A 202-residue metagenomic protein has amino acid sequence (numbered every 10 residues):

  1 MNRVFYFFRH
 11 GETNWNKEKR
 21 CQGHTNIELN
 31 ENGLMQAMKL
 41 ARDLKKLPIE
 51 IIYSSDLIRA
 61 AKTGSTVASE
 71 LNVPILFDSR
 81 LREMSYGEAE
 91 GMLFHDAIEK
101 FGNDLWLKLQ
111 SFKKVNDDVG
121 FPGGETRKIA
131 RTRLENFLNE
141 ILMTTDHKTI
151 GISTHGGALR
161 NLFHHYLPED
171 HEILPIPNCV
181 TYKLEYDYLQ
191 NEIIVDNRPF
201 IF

Functional and structural regions predicted by a protein language model:
M1-Y6: Extreme N-terminal starter segment of soluble prokaryotic enzymes
R9-T66, P122-E135: Loop-to-helix element that buttresses phosphate recognition and phosphoryl-transfer chemistry
L40-W106: Phosphate-coordination/substrate-recognition cap region in phosphate-metabolizing enzymes
K46-P48, I141-K148: Glycine-rich phosphate-binding loop signature in dinucleotide/nucleotide-binding domains
L105-I129: Short glycine/proline- and acidic residue-enriched helix-loop micro-motifs that form flexible lids or anion-recognition
H155: Short basic (Lys/Arg) and small-residue
E169-I194: Domain-level recognition of soluble alpha/beta enzyme cores, biased toward histidine phosphatases/phosphomutases
V195-F202: Short, solvent-exposed aromatic-acidic interface loops
